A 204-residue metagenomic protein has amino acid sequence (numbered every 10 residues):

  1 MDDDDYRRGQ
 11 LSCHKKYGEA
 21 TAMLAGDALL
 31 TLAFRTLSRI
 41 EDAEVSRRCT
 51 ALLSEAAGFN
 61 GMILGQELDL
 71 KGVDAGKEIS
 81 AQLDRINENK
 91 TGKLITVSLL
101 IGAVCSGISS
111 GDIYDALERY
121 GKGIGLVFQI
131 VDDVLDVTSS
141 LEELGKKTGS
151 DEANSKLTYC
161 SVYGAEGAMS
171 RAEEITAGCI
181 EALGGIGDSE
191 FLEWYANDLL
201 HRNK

Functional and structural regions predicted by a protein language model:
M1-A182, D188-L200: Mg2+-dependent prenyl diphosphate-binding active-site environment of isoprenoid biosynthetic enzymes
N203-K204: Short cytosolic juxtamembrane segments of multi-pass membrane proteins
